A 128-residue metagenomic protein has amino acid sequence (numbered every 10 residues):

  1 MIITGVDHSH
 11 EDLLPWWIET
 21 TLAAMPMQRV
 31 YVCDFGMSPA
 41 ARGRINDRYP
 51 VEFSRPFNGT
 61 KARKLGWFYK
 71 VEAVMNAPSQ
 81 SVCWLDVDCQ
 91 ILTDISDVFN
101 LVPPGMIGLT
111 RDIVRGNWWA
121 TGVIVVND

Functional and structural regions predicted by a protein language model:
M1-D128: Glycosyltransferase catalytic domains, chiefly GT-A lineage
